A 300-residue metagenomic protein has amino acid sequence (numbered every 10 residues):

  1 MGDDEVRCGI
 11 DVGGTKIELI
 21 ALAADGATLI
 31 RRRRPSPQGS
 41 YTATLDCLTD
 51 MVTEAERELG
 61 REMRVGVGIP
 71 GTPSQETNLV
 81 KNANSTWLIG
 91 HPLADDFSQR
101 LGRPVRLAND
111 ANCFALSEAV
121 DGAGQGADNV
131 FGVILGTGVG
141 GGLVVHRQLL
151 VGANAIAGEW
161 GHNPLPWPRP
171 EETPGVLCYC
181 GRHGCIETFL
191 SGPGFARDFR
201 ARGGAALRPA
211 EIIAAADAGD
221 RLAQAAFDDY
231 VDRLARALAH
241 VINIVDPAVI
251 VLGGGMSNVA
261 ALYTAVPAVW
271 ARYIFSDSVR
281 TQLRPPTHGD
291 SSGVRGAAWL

Functional and structural regions predicted by a protein language model:
M1-R64, S74-T77, D95-V105, E118-A127 (+1 more regions): ATP-binding/phosphotransfer module of carbohydrate and carboxylate kinases, centering on a glycine-rich
D11, G66-P70, A108, G132-G138 (+1 more regions): Short beta-strand segments
A27-T28, V80, L149-L150: Hydrophobic "anchor" residues
R31-R33, A83, G152: Residue-level detector of high-confidence beta-strand sites
N78-G90: A charged helix-plus-loop insertion that forms the helical arch/lid used to bind and gate nucleic-acid substrates
L107-A111, A115: Short loop/edge segments at beta-strand edges and connector loops that shape dinucleotide/nucleotide cofactor-binding
A127-F189: Glycine-rich phosphate-binding loop of actin/hexokinase-like ATP-binding domains
